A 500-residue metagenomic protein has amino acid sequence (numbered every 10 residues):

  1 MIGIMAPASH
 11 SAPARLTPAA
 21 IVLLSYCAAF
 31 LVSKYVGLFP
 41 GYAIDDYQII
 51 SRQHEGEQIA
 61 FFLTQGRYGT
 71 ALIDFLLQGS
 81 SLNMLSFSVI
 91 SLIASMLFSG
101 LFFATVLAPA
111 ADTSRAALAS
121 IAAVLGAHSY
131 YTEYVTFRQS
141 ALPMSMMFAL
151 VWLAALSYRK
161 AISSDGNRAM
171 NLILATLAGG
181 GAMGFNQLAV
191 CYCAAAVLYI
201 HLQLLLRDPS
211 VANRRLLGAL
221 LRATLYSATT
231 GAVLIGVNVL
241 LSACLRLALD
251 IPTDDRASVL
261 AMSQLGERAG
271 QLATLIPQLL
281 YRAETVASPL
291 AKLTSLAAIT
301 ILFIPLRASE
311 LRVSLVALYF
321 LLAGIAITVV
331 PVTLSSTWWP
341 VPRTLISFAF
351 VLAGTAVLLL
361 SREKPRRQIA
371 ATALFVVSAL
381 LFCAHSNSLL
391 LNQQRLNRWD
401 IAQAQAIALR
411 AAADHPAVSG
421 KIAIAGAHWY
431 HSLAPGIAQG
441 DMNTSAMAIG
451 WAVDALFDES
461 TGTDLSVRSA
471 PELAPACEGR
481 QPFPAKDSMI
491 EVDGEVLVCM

Functional and structural regions predicted by a protein language model:
I4-Y68, D74, Q78-L118, N213-L220 (+2 more regions): Intrinsically disordered, polar/acidic, low-complexity terminal segments
P18-A20, F61, D112-S120, N167-N171 (+3 more regions): Membrane-interfacial loop-to-transmembrane alpha-helix junctions, especially the N-terminal start
V32-I90, S99, R138, G179-G180 (+3 more regions): Transmembrane catalytic cores of multi-pass membrane glycosyltransferases and polysaccharide-assembly enzymes
R67, S114-R159, G184-N186, P289 (+1 more regions): Membrane-interface micro-motifs in multi-pass membrane enzymes
L101-A119, R138, K160-S164, A308-S309 (+1 more regions): Transmembrane alpha-helical segments of multipass membrane enzymes and assembly factors that act on membrane-embedded
A104, L153-K160, A196-L204, A298-P305 (+1 more regions): Transmembrane alpha-helices and membrane-interface helical segments of multi-pass integral membrane enzymes
V151-N171, L204-V211: Membrane-interface transmembrane helices that cradle and orient dolichyl/undecaprenyl
A169, L360-H385: Signature aromatic-anchored transmembrane alpha helix within multi-pass, membrane-resident enzymes that catalyze glycan
